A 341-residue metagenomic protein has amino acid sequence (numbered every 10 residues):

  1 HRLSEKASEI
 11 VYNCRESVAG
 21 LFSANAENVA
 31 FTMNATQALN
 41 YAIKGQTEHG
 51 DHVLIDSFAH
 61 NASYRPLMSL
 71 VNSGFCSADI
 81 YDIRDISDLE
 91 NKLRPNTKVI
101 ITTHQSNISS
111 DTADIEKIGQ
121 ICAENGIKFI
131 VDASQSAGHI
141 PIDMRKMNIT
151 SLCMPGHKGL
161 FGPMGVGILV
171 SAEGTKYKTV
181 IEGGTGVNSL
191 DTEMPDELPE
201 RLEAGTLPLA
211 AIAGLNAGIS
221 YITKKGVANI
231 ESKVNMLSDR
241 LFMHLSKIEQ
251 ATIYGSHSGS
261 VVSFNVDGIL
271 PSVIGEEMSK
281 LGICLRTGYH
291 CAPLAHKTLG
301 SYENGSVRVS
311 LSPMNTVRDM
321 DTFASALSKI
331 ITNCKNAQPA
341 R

Functional and structural regions predicted by a protein language model:
H1-R341: Pyridoxal 5′-phosphate
